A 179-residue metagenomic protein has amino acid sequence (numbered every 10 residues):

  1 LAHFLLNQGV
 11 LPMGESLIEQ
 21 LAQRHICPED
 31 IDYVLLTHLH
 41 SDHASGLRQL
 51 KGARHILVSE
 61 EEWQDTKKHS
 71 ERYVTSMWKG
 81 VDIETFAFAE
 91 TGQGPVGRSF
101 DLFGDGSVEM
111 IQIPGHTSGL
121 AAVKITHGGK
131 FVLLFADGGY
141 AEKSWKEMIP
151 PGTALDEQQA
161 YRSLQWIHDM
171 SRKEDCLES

Functional and structural regions predicted by a protein language model:
L1, E29, S45, K51-G52 (+1 more regions): Catalytic core of the metallo-beta-lactamase
A2-L57: Active-site metal-binding motif and surrounding structural segment of the metallo-beta-lactamase
L5-E19, K124, G128-S179: Cap/insert and terminal regions of metallo-dependent hydrolase folds
G9-D30, S59-Q112, E157-C176: Metallo-beta-lactamase
S41-D42, W63-Q64, G139-A141: Short, solvent-exposed loop/turn segments at secondary-structure junctions
G46-Q49, S70, K146-E147: Short amphipathic alpha-helical segments
A53-L57, T75-M77, G104, K130 (+2 more regions): Short, low-complexity, polar/charged sequence segments that are solvent-exposed and flexible
